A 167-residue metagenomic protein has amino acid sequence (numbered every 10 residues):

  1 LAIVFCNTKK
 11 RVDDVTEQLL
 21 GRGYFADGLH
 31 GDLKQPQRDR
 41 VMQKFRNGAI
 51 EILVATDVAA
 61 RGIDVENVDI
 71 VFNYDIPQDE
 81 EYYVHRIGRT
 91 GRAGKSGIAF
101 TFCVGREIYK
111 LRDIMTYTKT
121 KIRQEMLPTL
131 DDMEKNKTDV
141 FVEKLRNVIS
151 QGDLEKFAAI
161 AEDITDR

Functional and structural regions predicted by a protein language model:
L1-L20, K156-A159: Conserved interdomain hinge at the start of the Helicase C-terminal
C6, T56-V58, M126: Short secondary-structure boundary segments
T8, R38-D39, E134: Short Asp/Glu-rich motifs
E17-Y117: Conserved RecA-like helicase motor core of SF1/SF2 enzymes
K95-R167: Arginine-glycine-biased low-complexity disordered regions
